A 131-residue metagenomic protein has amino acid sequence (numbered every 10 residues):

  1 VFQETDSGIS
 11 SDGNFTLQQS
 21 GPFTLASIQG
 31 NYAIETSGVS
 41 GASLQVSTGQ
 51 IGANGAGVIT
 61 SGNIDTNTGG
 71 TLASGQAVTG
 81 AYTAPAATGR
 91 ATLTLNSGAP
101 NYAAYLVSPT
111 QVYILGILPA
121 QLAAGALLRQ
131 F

Functional and structural regions predicted by a protein language model:
V1-F131: Mature soluble binding/inhibitory domains
